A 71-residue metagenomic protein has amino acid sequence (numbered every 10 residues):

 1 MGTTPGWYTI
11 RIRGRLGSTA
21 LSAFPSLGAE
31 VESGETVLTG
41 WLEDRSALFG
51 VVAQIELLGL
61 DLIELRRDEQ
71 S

Functional and structural regions predicted by a protein language model:
M1-P5: Intrinsically disordered, low-complexity and often Lys/Arg-enriched segments
W7-Q70: Amphipathic, hydrophobic secondary-structure cores in small proteins
